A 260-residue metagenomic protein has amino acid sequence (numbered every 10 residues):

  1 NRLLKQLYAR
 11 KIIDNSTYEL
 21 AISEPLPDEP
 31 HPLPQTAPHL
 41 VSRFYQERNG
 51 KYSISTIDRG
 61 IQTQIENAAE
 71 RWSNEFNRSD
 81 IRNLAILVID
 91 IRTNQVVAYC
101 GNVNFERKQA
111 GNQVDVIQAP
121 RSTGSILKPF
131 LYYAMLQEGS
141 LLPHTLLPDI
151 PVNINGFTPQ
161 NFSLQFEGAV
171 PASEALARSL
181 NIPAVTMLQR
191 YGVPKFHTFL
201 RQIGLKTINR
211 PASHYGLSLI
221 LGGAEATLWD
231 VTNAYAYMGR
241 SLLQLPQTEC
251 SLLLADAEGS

Functional and structural regions predicted by a protein language model:
N1-I12, N104-R107, E174-N181, Q189-G192 (+1 more regions): Peptidoglycan glycan-strand catalytic modules in the bacterial/periplasmic cell-wall system
N1-T63, Q160, R201, L205-A212 (+3 more regions): Non-catalytic, structured segments within soluble enzyme domains
R2-Q6, H39, R43, Y52 (+10 more regions): Extracytoplasmic/secreted proteins, especially bacterial periplasmic and envelope-associated proteins
L7, I65, N94, V114-L147 (+2 more regions): Active-site SXXK
P30-Q46, L141-F196, R240, Q244 (+1 more regions): Conserved catalytic neighborhood of penicillin-recognizing serine enzymes
E47-G50, G111-I117, E167-A169, A177-A184 (+1 more regions): Flexible glycine/proline-enriched surface loops and loop-helix/loop-strand junctions
S55-F76, V88-D90, Y99, R107-V116 (+1 more regions): A penicillin-recognizing enzyme superfamily signal
F76-R82: Short loop/turn motifs at secondary-structure junctions and domain boundaries
